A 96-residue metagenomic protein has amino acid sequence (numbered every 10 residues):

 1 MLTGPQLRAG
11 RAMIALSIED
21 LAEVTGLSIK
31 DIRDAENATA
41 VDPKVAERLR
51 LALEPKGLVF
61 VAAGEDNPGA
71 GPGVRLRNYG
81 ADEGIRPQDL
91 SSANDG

Functional and structural regions predicted by a protein language model:
P5-D20: Short basic helix-loop element that most often maps to the first helix and adjoining turn of HTH DNA-binding modules
L7, L21-A22, I32-A35: Conserved hydrophobic/aromatic packing and binding residues within compact polymer-binding modules
R11, L21, L49-L53: Hydrophobic micro-packing sites on short alpha-helices
G26, P43-V61: DNA major-groove recognition helix of helix-turn-helix/homeodomain DNA-binding modules
G26-V41: Recognition helix of helix-turn-helix/homeodomain-like DNA-binding domains that insert into the DNA major groove
P43, L58-G96: Short, charged recognition helix plus adjacent turn of helix-turn-helix-like nucleic-acid-binding domains
